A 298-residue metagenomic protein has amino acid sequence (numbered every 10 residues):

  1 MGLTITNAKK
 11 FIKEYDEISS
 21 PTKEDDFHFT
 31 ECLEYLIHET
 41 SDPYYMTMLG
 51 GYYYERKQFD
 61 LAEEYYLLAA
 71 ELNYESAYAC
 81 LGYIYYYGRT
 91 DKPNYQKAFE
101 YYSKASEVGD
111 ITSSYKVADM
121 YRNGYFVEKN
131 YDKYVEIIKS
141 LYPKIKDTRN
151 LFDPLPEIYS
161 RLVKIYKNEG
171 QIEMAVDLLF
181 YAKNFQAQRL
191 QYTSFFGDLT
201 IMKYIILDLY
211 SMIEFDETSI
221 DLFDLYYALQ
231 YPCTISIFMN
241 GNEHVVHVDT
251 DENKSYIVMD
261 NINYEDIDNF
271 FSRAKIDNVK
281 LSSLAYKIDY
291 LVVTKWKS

Functional and structural regions predicted by a protein language model:
T6-Y35, Y44-E55: Alpha-helical segment of the N-proximal tetratricopeptide repeat
E14, M48-E55, C80-Y87, K116-N123 (+2 more regions): Hydrophobic face of amphipathic alpha-helices that form TPR/SEL1-like repeat modules and related alpha-solenoid
K23-E24, E55-D60, E71, Y87-P93 (+5 more regions): Short coil/turn and helix-start
E39-P43, L72-E75, Y87-R89, V108-D110 (+4 more regions): Short helix-capping/linker turns of helical repeat alpha-solenoids
K116-N123, R149-N168, L190-L209: TPR/TPR-like alpha-solenoid helical repeat scaffolds
Y134-K144, G170-Q188: TPR/TPR-like (Sel1-like) alpha-helical repeat modules
